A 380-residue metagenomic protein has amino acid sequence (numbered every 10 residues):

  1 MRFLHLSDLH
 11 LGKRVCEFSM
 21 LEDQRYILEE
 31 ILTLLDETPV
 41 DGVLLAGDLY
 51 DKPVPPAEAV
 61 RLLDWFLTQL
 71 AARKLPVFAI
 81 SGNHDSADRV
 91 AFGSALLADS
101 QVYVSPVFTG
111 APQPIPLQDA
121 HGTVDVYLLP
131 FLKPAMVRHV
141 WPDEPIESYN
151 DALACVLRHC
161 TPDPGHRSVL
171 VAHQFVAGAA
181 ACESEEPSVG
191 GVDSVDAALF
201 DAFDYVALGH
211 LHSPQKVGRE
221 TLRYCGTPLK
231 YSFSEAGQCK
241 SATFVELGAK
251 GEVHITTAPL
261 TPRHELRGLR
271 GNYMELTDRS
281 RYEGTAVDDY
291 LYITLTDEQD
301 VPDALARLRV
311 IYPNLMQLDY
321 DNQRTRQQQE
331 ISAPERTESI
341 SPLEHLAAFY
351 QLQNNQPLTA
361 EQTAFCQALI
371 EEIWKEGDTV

Functional and structural regions predicted by a protein language model:
M1-T68, A72, Q362-T363, Q367-E372 (+1 more regions): N-terminal active-site segment of His-dependent metallophosphoesterases
L4, L44, F78, S105 (+6 more regions): Hydrophobic/aromatic beta-strand patches that form the interior of the parallel beta-sheet core in alpha/beta enzyme
D8, L28, V43, D48 (+8 more regions): Divalent metal-coordination and catalytic microenvironments
L35-P39, D119-A120, P162-G165, G284-A286: Glycine-rich phosphate-binding loop signature in dinucleotide/nucleotide-binding domains
E37, G42, L247-V380: Accessory, non-catalytic peripheral segments of nucleic-acid enzymes
P55, H84-G218: His/Asp/Glu-rich metal-coordinating catalytic cores of metallo-dependent phosphodiesterases/hydrolases acting on
A72-V77, H166: A short helix->loop->beta-strand "cap" motif at the edges of active sites that frequently abuts
P112-A120, V124, L129, L222-V287: Binuclear metal-dependent phosphoesterase catalytic core
